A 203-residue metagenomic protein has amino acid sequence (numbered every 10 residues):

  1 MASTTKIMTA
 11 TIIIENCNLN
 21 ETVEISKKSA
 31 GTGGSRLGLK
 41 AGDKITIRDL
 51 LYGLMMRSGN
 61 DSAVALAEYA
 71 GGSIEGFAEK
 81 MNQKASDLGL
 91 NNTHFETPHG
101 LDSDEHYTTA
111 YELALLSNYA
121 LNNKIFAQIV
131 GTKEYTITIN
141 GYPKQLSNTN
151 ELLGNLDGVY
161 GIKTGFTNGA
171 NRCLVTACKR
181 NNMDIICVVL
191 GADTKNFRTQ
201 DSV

Functional and structural regions predicted by a protein language model:
M1-K124: Active-site-adjacent loops and short helices of periplasmic peptidoglycan-processing enzymes
L90-N91, D102-V203: Domain-terminus/edge residues, biased toward the C-terminal soluble/receptor-binding domains of extracytoplasmic
